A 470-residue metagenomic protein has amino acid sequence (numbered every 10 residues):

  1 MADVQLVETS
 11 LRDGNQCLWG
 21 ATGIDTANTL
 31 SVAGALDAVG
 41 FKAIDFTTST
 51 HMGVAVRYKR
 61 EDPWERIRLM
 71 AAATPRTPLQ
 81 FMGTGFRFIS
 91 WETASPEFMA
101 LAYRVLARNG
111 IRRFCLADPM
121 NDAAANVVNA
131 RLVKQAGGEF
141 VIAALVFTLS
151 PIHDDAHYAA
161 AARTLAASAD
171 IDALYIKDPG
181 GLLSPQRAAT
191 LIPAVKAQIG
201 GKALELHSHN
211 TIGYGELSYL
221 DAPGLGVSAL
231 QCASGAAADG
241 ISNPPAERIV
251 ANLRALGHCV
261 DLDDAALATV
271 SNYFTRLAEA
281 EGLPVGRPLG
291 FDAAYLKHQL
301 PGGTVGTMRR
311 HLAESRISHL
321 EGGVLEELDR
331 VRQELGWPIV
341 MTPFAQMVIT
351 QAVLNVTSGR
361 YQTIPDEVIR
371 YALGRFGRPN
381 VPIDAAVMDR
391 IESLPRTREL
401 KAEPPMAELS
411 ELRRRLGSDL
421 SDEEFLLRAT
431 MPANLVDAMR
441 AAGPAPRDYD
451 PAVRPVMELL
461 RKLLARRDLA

Functional and structural regions predicted by a protein language model:
M1-A21, T74-W91, G138-L149, A194-A203: N-terminal small/glycine-rich loop or linker at the start of catalytic domains across soluble metabolic enzymes
D3-K42, F46, V54-A55: Conserved N-terminal beta1-alpha1 strand-loop-helix module at the mouth
L6, G14, L36, L116 (+4 more regions): Conserved, mostly hydrophobic/aromatic
N15-L18, I142-H153, A173-S184, G235 (+1 more regions): Active-site-proximal beta-alpha loop/turn segments in soluble metabolic enzymes
G34, A43, T47-T164, G180-S184: Active-site beta->alpha loop and helix N-cap motifs at the rims of alpha/beta catalytic domains
D37-A38, A43-A55, P288-Y295, Q299 (+1 more regions): Terminal or standalone catalytic/regulatory effector modules within metabolic enzymes and repeat proteins
G40, G110-R112, G137-G138, A167-D172 (+2 more regions): Glycine-enriched alpha-helix->loop->beta-strand junction motifs that scaffold or abut catalytic
K177-T363: Catalytic alpha/beta core domains of metabolic enzymes, predominantly
